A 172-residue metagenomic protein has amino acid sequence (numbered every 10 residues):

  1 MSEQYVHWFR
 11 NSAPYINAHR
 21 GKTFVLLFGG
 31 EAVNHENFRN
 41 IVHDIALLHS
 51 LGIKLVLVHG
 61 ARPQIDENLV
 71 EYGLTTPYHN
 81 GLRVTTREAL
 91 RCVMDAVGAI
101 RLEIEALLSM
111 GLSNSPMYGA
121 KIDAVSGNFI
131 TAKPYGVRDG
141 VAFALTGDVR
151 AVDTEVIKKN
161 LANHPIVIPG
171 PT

Functional and structural regions predicted by a protein language model:
M1-V56, K159: N-terminal glycine-/serine-/threonine-rich phosphate-binding loop
S2-R10, H35-V42, H59, R87 (+2 more regions): Electropositive phosphate-/nucleotide-binding environments in soluble metabolic enzymes
T23-L27, V56, G136-R138, I166-G170: Structural motif
G29-E31, G60-Q64, V70, G81-R83 (+1 more regions): Short, ordered loop/turn segments at secondary-structure junctions
N37-H43, E67-T75: Glycine-rich loop at the start of a catalytic domain that most often binds anionic cofactors/ligands
G60, V125-G127, G170: Conserved beta-strand termini and adjacent loop/short-helix elements that scaffold enzyme active sites in alpha/beta
Q64-I65, I100: Short phosphate-engaging motifs
V70-I166: Ligand-binding beta-strand-loop-alpha-helix segment within the catalytic cores of soluble metabolic enzymes
